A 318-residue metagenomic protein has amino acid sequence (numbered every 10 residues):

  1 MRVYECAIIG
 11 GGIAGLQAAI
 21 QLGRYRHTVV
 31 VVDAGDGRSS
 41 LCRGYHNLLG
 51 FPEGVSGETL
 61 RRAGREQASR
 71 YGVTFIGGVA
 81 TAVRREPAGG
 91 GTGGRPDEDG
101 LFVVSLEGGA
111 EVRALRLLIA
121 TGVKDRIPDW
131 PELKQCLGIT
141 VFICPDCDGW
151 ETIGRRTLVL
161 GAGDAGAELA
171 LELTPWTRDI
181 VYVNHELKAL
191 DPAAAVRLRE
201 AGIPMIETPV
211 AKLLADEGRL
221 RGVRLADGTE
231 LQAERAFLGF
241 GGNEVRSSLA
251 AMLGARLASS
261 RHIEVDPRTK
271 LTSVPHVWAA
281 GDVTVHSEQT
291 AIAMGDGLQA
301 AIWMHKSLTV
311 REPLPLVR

Functional and structural regions predicted by a protein language model:
Y4-R62, Q67, G166-K188: Beta1-alpha1 glycine-rich phosphate/pyrophosphate-binding loop at the start of Rossmann-like nucleotide-binding domains
G12-I13, D125, D164-A165, T284-V285: Residue-level detector of alpha-helix initiation sites
R62-L106, E111-A114, T177-P267, T309-R318: A Rossmann-like FAD-binding core segment of flavoenzymes
F75, I119-A120, I143, M205 (+2 more regions): A structural signal for the hydrophobic beta-strands that form the central parallel beta-sheet of Rossmann-like
V123-D164, E168-L171: Glycine-rich dinucleotide-binding loop and its adjacent helix/turn
Q135-E151, G242-S287, Q299, K306: FAD-site-proximal beta/loop scaffold in flavoenzymes
L169, A280-R318: A conserved FAD-binding loop/helix module that cradles the flavin
